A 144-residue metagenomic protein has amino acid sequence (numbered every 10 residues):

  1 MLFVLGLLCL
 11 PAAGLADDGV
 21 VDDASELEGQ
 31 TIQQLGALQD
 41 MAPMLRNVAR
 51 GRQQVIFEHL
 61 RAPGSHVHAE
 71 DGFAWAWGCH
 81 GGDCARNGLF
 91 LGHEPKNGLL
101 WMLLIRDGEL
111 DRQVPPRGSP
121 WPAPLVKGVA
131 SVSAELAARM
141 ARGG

Functional and structural regions predicted by a protein language model:
M1, M41-M44, M102, M140: Detector for methionine-enriched segments
L2-P11: Bacterial N-terminal signal peptides
V4, D23-A24, V55-F57: Short, functional N-terminal and low-complexity linear motifs
V4, L60, P122-P124: Compositionally biased, intrinsically disordered low-complexity regions enriched in proline and serine
L7, Q34, A42-A49, I105-E109: Unusually extended, aromatic-enriched hydrophobic runs near protein termini
D17-M41, G108-G144: C-terminal partner/receptor-binding element of secreted or periplasmic proteins
P43-L103: Mature extracytoplasmic domains of secretory-pathway proteins
